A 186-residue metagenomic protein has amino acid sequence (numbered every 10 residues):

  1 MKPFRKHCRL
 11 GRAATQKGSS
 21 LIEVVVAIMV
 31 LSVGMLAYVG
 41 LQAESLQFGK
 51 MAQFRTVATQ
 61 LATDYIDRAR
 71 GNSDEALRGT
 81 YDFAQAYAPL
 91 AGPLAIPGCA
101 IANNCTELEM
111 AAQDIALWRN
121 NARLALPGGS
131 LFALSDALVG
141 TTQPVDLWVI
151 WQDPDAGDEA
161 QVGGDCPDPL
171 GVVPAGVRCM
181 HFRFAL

Functional and structural regions predicted by a protein language model:
K2-P3, H7, G11-T15, S19-T63: Aliphatic-rich helix starts adjacent to a transmembrane/signal segment
V25-V26, K50-A52, T56-L186: Flexible, low-complexity segments enriched in proline/glycine/serine and punctuated by aromatic residues
